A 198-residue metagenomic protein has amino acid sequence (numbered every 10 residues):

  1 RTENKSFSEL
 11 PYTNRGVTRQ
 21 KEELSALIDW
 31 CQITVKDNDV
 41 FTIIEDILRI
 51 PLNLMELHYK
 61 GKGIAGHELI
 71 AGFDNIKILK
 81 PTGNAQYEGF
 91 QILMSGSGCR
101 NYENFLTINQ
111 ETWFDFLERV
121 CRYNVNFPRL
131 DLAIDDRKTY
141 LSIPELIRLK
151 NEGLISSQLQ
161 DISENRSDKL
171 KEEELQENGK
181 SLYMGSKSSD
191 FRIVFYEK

Functional and structural regions predicted by a protein language model:
R1-K198: Structured, helix-rich domain cores that form ligand/interaction pockets
